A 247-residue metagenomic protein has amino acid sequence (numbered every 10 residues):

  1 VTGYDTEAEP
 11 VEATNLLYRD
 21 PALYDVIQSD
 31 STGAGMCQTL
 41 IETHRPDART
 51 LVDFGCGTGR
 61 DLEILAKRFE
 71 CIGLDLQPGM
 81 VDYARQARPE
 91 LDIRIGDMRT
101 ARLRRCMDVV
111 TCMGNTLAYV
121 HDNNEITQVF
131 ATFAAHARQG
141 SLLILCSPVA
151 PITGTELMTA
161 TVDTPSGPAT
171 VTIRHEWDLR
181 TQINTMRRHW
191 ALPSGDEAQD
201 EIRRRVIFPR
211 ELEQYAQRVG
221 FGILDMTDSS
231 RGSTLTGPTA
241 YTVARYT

Functional and structural regions predicted by a protein language model:
T2-A48: Conserved class I S-adenosyl-L-methionine
A48-G57: Conserved class I S-adenosyl-L-methionine
G59-T100: Class I SAM-dependent methyltransferase SAM/SAH-binding core
R102-V109: A short acidic, Gly/Pro-enriched loop at the edge of an enzyme's catalytic core that lines a small-molecule cofactor
C112-G114: A short beta-strand submotif of the Rossmann-like class I SAM-dependent methyltransferase core that lines
T127-Q139: A short glycine-rich, Lys/Arg-flanked "PGG" loop and its adjoining helix->strand segment in the class I
I144-Y215: SAM-dependent methyltransferase
E211-T247: C-terminal lobe and adjacent flexible extensions of AdoMet/dcAdoMet transferase-like proteins
